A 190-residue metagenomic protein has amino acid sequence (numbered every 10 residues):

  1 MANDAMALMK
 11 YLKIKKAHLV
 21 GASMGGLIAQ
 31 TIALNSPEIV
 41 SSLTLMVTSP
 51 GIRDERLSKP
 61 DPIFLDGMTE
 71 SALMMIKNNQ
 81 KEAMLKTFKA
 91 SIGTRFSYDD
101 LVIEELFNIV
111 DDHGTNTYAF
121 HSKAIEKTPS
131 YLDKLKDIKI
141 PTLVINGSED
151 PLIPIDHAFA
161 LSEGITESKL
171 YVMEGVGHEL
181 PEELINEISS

Functional and structural regions predicted by a protein language model:
M1-A17: Conserved acidic catalytic loop of the alpha/beta-hydrolase fold
A17, G21-S23, G147: Conserved alpha/beta-hydrolase "nucleophile elbow" surrounding the catalytic nucleophile
G26-P37, L43: Short glycine-enriched nucleophile-adjacent loop and the immediately C-terminal alpha-helix near the catalytic center
S41-M75: Flexible "cap/lid" loop of the alpha/beta hydrolase fold
I63-D133, I140: Alpha/beta-hydrolase
I138, V144-N146, D150: Short beta-strand/loop motif that positions the catalytic acidic residue of the alpha/beta-hydrolase fold
E149-I153, H178: Acidic catalytic loop of the alpha/beta-hydrolase fold
E167-S190: Catalytic active-site module of serine/aspartate enzymes centered on a nucleophile-bearing elbow/loop
